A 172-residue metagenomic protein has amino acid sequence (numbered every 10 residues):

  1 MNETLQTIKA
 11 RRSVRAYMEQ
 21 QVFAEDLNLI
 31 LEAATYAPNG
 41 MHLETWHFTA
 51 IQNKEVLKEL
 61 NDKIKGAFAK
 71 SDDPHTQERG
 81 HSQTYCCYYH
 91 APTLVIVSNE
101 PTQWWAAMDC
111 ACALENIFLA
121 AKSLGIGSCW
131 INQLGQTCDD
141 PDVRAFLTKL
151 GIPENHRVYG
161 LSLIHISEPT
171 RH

Functional and structural regions predicted by a protein language model:
M1-H90: N-terminal amphipathic, basic helical "cap/leader" segment at the start of enzyme domains
T7, L94-I96, L161-L163: Conserved hydrophobic/aromatic beta-strand scaffold that supports enzyme active sites
A34, V95, E100-F146: Small-aliphatic-rich amphipathic alpha-helix that forms the alpha element of a beta-alpha
G66-A67, F146-K149: Short, hinge-like loop/turn segments at secondary-structure boundaries
Q83-C86, F118, T148-I152: A generic local secondary-structure boundary/capping motif
G151-L161: Phosphate/pyrophosphate-binding betaalpha-module
I164-T170: Conserved small/polar residues in nucleotide/adenosyl-binding loops
